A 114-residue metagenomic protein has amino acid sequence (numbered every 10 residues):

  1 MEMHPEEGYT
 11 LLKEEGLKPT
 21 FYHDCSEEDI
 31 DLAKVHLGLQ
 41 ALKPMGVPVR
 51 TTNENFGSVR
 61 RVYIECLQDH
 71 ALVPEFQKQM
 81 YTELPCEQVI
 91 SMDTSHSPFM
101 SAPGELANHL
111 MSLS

Functional and structural regions predicted by a protein language model:
M1-N53: Helix-rich cap/lid subdomain of alpha/beta-hydrolase
E28, V35-G104, N108: Conserved serine/cysteine hydrolase catalytic core
L110-S114: Short, hydrophobic alpha-helical segments
